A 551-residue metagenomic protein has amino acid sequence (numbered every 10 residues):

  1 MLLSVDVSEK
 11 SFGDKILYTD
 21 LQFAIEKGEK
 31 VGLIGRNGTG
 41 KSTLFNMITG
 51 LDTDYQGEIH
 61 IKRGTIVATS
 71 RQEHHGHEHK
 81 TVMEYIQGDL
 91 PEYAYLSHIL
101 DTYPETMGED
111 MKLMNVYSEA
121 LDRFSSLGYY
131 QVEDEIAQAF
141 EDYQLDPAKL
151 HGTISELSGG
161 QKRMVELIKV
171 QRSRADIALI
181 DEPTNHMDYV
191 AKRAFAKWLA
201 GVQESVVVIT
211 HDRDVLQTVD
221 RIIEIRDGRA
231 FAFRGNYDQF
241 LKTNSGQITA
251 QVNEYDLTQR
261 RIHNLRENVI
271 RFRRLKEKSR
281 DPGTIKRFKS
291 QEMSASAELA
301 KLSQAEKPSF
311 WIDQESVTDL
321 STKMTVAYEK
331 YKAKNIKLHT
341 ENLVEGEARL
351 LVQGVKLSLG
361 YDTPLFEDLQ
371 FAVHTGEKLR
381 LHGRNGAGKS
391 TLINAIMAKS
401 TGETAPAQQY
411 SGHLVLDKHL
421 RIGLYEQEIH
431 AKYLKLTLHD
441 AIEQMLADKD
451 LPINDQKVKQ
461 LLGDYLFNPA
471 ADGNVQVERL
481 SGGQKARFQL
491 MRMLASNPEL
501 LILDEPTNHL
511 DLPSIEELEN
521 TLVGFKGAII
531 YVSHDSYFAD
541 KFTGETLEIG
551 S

Functional and structural regions predicted by a protein language model:
M1-Q251, Y255, A333-S551: ABC ATP-binding cassette signature C-motif
L17, R280-G283, R287-F288, E292: An accessory alpha-helical subdomain
L100-G108, V269-S279: Secondary-structure edge/capping motif, primarily at the C-terminal ends of alpha-helices and the immediately following
R123-A137, S294-F310: Amphipathic alpha-helical coiled-coil segments
Q138, R266, P308-A327: Long amphipathic alpha-helical coiled-coil segments
N244-F272, F288-L302: Intracellular alpha-helical coupling/juxtamembrane segments of multi-pass membrane proteins
R273-I285, L302-F310: Short intracellular "coupling" helices and adjacent cytoplasmic loop segments at the cytosolic face of multi-pass
S294-A297, D319-M324, K389: Eukaryote-specific, cytoplasm-facing alpha-helical/coiled-coil scaffolding segments in long proteins
